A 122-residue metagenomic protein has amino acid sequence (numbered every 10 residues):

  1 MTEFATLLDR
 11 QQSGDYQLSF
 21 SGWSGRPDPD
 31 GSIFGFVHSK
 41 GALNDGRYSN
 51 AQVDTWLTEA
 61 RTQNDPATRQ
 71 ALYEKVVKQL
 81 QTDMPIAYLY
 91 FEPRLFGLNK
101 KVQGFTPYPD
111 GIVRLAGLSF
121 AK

Functional and structural regions predicted by a protein language model:
M1-D9: Short helix-initiation/N-cap motifs at beta->coil->alpha
D9-K122: Detector for C-terminal structural segments
